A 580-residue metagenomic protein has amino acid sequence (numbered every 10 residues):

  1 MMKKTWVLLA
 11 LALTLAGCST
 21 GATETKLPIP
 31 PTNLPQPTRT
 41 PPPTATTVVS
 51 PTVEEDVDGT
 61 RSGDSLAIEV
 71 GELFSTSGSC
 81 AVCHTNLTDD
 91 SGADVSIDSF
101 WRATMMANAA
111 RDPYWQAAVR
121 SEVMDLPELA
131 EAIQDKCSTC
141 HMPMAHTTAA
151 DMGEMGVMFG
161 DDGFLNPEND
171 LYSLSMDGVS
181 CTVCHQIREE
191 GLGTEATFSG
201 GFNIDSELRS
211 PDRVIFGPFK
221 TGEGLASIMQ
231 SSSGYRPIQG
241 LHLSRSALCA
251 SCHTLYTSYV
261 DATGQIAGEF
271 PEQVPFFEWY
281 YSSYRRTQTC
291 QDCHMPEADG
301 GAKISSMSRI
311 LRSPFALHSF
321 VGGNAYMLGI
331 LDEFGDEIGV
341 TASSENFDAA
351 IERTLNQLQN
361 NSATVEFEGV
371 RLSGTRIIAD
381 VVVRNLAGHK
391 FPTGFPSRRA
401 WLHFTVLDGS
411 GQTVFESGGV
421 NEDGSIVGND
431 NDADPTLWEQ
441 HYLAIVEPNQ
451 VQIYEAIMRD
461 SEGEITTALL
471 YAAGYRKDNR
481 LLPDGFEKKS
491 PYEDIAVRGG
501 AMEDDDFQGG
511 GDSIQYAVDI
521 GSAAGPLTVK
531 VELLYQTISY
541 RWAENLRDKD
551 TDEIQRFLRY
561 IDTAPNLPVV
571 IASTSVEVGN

Functional and structural regions predicted by a protein language model:
M1-T5: Positively charged n-region of N-terminal signal peptides that target proteins for export
L9-A16: Bacterial N-terminal signal peptides
C18-D56: Ser/Thr-rich, Proline-interspersed low-complexity disordered segments
V48-G92: N-terminal module-boundary/linker segments of secreted carbohydrate-active enzymes
V53-G63, D89-M124, E154-R498, M502-Q508 (+2 more regions): Primarily the internal scaffold of c-type cytochrome electron-transfer domains, especially repeated/multiheme c-type
L73-S77, A130, Q134, M176-G178 (+2 more regions): Residues immediately within or flanking Cys/His clusters that coordinate Zn2+ in small zinc-binding modules
T139, P143-D151, D161: Conserved, well-structured interaction surfaces
A524-P526: Extracellular Ig-like/FN3 beta-sandwich strand-entry sites
